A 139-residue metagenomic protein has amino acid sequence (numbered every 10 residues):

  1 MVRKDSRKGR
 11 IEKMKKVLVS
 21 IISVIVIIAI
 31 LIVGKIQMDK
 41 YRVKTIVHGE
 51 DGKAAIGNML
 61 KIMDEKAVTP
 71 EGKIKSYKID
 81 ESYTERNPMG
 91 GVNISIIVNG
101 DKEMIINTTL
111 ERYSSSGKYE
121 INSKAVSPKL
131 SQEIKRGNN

Functional and structural regions predicted by a protein language model:
M1, V24, G49, N122-S131: A signal for specific C-terminal beta-sheet/loop modules enriched in small/flexible residues with GP/PG/PP motifs
M1-K4, E103-I105: Extended interaction regions within the primary functional domain
R3-I11, A29-R86: N-terminal export/targeting and maturation segments
D5, I22-V24, M59, G137: Compositionally biased, intrinsically disordered low-complexity segments
R7-V26: N-terminal Sec-pathway targeting helices
V17-S20, L31, G49, N93: Hydrophobic alpha-helical segments
K78, N87-N139: Extracytoplasmic electrostatic interaction patches
